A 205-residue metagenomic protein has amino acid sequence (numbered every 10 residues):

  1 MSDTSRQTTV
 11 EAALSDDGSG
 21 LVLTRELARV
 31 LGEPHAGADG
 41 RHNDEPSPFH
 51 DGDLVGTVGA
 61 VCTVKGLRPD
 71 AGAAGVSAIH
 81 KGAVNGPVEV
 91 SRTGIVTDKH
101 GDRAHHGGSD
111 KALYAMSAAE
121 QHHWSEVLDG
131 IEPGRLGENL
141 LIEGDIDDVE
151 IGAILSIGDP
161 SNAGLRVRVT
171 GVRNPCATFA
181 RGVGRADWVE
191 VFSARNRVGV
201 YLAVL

Functional and structural regions predicted by a protein language model:
S2-R181, D187-W188, F192: Electropositive, beta-rich accessory/interaction domains or terminal extensions that provide binding surfaces
N196-V198: Glycine-rich adenosyl-nucleotide cofactor-binding module
Y201-L205: Well-ordered alpha/beta subsegment
